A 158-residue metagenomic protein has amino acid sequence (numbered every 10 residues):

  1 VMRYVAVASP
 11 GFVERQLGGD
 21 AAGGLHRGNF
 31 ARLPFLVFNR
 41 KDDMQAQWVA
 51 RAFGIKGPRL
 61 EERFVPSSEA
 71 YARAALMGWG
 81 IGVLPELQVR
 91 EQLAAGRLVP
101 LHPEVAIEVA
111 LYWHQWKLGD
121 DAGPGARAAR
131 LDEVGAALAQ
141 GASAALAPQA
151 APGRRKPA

Functional and structural regions predicted by a protein language model:
V1-W79, L84, Q88-E108, A136 (+1 more regions): C-terminal regulatory
V7-P10, L111-A129: A bilobed periplasmic-binding-protein/Venus flytrap-type ligand-binding module shared by bacterial periplasmic
